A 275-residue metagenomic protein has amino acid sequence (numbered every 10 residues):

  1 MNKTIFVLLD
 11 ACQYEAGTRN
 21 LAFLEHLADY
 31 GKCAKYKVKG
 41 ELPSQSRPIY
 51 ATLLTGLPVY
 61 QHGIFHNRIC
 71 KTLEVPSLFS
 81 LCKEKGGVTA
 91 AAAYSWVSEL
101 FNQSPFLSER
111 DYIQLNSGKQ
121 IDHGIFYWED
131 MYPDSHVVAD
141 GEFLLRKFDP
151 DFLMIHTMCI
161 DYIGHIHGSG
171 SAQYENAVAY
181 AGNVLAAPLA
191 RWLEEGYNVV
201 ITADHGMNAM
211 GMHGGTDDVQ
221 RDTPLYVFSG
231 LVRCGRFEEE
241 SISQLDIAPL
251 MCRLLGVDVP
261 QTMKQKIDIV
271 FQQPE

Functional and structural regions predicted by a protein language model:
M1-E275: Feature captures the catalytic ectodomains and active-site-proximal regions of enzymes that hydrolyze or transfer
